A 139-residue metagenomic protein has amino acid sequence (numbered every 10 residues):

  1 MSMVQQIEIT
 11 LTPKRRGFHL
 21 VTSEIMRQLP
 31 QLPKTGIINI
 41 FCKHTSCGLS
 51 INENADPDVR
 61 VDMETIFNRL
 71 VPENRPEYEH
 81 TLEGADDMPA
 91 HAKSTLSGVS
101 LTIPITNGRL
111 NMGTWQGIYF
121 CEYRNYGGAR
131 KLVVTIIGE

Functional and structural regions predicted by a protein language model:
M1-E139: Active-site histidine-anchored catalytic micro-motif
